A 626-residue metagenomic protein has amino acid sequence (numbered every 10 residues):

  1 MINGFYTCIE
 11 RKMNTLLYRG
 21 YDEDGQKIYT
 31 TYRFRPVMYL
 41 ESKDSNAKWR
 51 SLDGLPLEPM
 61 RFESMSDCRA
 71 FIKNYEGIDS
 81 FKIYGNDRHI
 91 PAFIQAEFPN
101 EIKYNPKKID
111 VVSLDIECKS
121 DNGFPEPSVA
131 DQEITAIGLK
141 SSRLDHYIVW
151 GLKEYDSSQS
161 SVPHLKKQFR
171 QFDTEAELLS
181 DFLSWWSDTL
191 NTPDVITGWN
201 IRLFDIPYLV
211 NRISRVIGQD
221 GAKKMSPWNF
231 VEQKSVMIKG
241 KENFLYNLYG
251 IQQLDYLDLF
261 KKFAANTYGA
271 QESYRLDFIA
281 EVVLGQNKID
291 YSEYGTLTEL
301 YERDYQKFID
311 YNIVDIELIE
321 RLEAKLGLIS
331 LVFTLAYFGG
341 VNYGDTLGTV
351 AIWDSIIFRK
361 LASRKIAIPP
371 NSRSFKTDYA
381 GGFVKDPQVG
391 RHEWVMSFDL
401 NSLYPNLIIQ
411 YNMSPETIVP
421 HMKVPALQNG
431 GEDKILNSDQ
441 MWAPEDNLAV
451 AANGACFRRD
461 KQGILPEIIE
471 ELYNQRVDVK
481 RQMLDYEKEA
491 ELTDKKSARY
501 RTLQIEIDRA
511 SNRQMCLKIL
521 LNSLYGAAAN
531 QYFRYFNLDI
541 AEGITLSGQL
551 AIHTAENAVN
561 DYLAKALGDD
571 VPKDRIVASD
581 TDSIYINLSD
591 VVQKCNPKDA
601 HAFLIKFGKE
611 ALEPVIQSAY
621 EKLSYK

Functional and structural regions predicted by a protein language model:
M1-S187, I313-Y337, G344-G381, V389-G390 (+4 more regions): DnaQ-like (DEDDh/DEDDy) 3′-5′ exonuclease domain used for proofreading and 3′-end trimming on nucleic acids
S64, Y84-R88, F93, L400 (+2 more regions): Conserved catalytic core of nucleic-acid polymerases
L114, L254-D255, G390-L403, R476-V479: Conserved catalytic palm subdomain of right-hand nucleotidyl-transferase polymerases, strongest for RNA-directed enzymes
D121-F124, I148, I206-P207, K262-F263 (+11 more regions): Short helix/loop capping segments that flank catalytic or ligand/cofactor-binding pockets
S128-D131, P207-D220, Y268, Y337 (+3 more regions): Short secondary-structure boundary/capping segments
Y147-V149, D156-S160, K166-F169, D173 (+3 more regions): Active-site-proximal helix-loop-helix substrate-binding element of RNase H-like nuclease domains
F182-L209: Proline-aspartate-enriched helix->loop->beta-strand connector
G295-E416, H421-M422, Q428, K496-A558 (+3 more regions): Common nucleic-acid-contacting/processivity interface regions adjacent to the catalytic cores of nucleic-acid enzymes
